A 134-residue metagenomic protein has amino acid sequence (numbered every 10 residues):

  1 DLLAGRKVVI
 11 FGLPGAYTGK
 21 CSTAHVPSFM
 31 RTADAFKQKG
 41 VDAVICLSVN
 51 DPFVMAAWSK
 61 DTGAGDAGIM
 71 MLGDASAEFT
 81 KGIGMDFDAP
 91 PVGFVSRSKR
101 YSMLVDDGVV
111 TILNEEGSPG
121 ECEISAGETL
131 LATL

Functional and structural regions predicted by a protein language model:
D1-L134: Chalcogenol-based redox active-site neighborhoods
